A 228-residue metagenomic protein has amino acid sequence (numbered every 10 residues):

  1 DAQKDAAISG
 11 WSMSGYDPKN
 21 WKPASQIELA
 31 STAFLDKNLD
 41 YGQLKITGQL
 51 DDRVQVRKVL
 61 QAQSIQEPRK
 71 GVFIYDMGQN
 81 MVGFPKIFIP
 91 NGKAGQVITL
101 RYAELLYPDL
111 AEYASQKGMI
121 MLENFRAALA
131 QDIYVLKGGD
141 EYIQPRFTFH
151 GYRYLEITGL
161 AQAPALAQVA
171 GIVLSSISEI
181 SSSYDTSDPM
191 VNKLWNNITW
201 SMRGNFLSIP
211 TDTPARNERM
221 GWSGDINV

Functional and structural regions predicted by a protein language model:
D1-N217, G221-D225: Extracellular/oxidizing-compartment recognition motifs
